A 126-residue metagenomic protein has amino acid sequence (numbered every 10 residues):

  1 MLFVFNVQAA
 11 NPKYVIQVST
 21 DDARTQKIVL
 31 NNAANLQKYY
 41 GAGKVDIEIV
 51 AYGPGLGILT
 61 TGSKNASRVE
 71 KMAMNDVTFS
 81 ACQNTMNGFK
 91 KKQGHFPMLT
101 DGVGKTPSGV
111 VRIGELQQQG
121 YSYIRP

Functional and structural regions predicted by a protein language model:
M1-F3, V77: Short non-domain terminal segments
F3-A9: Sec/Tat signal peptide C-region and signal peptidase I cleavage site
A9-P126: Secreted/extracellular ectodomain signature
